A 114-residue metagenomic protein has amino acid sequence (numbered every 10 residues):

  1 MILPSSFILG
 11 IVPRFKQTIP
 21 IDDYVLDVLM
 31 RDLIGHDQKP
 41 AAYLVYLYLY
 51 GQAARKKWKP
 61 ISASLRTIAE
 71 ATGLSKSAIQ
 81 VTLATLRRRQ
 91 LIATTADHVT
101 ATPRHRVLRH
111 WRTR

Functional and structural regions predicted by a protein language model:
M1-E70, T100: Short recognition helix of helix-turn-helix/winged-helix DNA-binding domains
G35, Q52-W111: Winged helix-turn-helix DNA-binding recognition segment
